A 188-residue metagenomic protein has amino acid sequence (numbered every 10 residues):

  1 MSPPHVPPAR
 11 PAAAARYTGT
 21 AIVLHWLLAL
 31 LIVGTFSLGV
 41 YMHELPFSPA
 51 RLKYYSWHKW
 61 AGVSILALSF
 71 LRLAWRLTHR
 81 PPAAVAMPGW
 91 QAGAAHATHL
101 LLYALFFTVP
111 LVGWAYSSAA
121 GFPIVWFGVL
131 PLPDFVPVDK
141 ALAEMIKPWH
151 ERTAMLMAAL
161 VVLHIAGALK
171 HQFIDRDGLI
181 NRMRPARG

Functional and structural regions predicted by a protein language model:
M1-G188: Membrane-embedded alpha-helical bundles that constitute the cytochrome b-like, heme-associated redox core of multi-pass
